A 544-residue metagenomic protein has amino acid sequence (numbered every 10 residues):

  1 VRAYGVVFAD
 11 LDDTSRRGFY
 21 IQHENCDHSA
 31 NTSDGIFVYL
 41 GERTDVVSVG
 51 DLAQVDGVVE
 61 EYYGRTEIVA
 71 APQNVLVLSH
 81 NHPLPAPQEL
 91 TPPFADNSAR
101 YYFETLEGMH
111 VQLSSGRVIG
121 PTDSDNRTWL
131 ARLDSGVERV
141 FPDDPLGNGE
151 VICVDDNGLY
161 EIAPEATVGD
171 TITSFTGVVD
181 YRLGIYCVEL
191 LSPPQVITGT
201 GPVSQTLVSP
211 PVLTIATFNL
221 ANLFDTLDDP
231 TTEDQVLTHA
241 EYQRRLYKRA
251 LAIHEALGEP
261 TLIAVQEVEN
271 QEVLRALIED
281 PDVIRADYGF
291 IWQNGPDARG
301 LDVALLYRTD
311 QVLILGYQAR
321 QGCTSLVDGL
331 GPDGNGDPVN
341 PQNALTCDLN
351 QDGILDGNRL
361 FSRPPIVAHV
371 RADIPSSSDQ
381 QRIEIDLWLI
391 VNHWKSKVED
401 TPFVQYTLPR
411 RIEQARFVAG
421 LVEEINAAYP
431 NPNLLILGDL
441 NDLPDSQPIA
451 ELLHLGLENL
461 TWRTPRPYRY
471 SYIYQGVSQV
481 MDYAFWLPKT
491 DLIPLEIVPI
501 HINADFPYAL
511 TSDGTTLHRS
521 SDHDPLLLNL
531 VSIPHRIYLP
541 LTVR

Functional and structural regions predicted by a protein language model:
V1-Y247, P341-R359, P364, R411: Extended non-catalytic accessory segments flanking core domains
D45-V46, A131-G136, Y160, E189-I533: Divalent cation-coordinating acidic motifs and surrounding scaffolds that mediate Ca2+/Mg2+/Mn2+/Zn2+-dependent binding
P540: Conserved functional hotspot residues at active sites or interaction interfaces
V543-R544: Short, solvent-exposed mixed-charge patches
